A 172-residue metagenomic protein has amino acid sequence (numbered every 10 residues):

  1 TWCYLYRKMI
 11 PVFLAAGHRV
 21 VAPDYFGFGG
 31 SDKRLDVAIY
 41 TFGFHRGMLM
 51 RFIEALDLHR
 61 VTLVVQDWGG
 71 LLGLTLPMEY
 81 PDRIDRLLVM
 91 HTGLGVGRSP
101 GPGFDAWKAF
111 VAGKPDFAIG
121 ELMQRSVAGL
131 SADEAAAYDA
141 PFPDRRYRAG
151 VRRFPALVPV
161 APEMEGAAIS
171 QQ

Functional and structural regions predicted by a protein language model:
T1-G30, F52: Conserved HGGG/HGGXW glycine-rich cap/lid loop of the alpha/beta-hydrolase fold
L5, F28-V64, W68-Q172: Flexible "cap/lid" subdomain of the alpha/beta-hydrolase fold that forms the substrate-access gate
